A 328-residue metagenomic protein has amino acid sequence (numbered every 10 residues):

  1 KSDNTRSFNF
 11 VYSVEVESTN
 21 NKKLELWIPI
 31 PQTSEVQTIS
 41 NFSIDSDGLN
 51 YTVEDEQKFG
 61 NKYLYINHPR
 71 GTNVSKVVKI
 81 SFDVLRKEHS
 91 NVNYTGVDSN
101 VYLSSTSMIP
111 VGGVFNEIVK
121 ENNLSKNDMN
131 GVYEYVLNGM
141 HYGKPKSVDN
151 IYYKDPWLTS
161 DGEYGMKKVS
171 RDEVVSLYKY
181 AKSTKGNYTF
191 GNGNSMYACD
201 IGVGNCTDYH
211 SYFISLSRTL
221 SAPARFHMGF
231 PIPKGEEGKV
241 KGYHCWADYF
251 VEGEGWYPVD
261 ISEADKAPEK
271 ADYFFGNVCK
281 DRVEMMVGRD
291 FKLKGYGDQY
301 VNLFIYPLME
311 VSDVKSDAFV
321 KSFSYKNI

Functional and structural regions predicted by a protein language model:
K1-S90: Intrinsically disordered, low-complexity N-terminal segments that are enriched in acidic
S18, T72, E121-D128, A198-Y209 (+3 more regions): Extracytoplasmic/periplasmic, Sec-exported soluble proteins
T19-N21, G71-K76, E121-N127, R218-S221 (+1 more regions): A short, structured loop/turn motif at beta-sheet edges
L26, I80, V132, M166 (+3 more regions): Cysteine-centered nucleophilic/redox motifs
Q32, L85-K87, Y142, P231-K234 (+1 more regions): Solvent-exposed loop/turn segments at secondary-structure junctions within structured extracellular/periplasmic domains
V77-G193, D200: Acidic low-complexity segments
D208-D298: Hydrophobic/aromatic-rich core segments of domains that either
F274-I328: Low-complexity, Gly/Ser/Thr/Pro-rich intrinsically disordered linker/tail segments
